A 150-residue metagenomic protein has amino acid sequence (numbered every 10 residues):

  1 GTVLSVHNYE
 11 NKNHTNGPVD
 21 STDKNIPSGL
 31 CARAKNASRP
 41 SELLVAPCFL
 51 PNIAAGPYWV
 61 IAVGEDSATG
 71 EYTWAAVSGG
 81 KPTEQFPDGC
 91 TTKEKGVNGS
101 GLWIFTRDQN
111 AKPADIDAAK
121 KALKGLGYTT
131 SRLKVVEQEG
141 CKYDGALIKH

Functional and structural regions predicted by a protein language model:
G1-H150: A beta-rich soluble binding module of mature secreted/lumenal proteins
